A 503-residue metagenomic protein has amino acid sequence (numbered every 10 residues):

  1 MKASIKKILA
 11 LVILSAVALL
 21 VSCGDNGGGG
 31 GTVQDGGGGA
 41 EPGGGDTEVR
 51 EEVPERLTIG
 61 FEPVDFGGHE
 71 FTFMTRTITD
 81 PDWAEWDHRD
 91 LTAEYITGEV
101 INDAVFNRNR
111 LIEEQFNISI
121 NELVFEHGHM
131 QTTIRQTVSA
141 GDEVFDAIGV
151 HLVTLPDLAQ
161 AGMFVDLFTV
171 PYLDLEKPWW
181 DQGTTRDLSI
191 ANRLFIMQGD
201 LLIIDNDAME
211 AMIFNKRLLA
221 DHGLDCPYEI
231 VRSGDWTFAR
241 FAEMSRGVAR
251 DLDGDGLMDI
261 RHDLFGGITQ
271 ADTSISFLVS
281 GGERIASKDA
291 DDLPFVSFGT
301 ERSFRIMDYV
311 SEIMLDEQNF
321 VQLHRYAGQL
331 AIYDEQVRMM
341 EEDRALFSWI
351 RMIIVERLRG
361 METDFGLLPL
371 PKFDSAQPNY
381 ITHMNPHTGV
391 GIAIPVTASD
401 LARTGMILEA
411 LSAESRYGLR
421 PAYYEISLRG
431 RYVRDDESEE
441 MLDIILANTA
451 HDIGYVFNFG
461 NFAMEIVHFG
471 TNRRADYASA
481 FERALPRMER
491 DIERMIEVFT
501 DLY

Functional and structural regions predicted by a protein language model:
L19-S22: C-terminal motif of bacterial Sec signal peptides marking the signal peptidase cleavage site
L57, G67-N102, I118-L123, A147 (+1 more regions): Short, well-ordered beta-strand elements
T72-M74, D142-L152, I190-M212, A220 (+1 more regions): Extracytoplasmic/periplasmic solute-binding protein
Q115-S189, M339: Extracytoplasmic "Venus flytrap"/periplasmic binding protein-like
Y172-W180, S233, D259, E283-R305 (+1 more regions): Short, solvent-exposed loop/beta-turn-alpha elements that line the ligand-binding surface or hinge of extracytoplasmic
A242-S245, F277-L330: Glycine-centered hinge/linker elements that transmit conformational signals in sensory and ligand-binding systems
L358-I426: Extracytoplasmic/periplasmic substrate-recognition and gating elements
A393-G405, S412-Y503: Conserved C-terminal helix/tail region of periplasmic/extracytoplasmic solute-binding proteins
